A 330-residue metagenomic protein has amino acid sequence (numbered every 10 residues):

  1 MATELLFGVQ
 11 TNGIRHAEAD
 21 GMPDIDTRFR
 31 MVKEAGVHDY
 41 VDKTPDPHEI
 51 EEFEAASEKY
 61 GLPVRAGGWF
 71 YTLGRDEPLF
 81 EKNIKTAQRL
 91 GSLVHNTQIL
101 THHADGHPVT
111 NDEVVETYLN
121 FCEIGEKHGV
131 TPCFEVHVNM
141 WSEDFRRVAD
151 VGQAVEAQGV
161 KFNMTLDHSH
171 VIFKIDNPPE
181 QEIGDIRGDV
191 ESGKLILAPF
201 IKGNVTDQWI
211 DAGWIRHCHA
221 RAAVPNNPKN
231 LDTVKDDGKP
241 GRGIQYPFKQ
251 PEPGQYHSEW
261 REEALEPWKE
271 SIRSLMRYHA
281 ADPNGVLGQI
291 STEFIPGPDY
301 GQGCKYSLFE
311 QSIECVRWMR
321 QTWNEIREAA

Functional and structural regions predicted by a protein language model:
M1-G13, E18, M22-M31, G91 (+3 more regions): Histidine-acidic metal/acid-base catalytic patches
R15-M22, D39-F53, F70-L79, H102-D112 (+4 more regions): Acidic-and-aromatic substrate-binding clefts and catalytic sites of carbohydrate-active enzymes
P23-H48, T86-V94: Catalytic domains of carbohydrate-active enzymes, especially glycoside hydrolases
M31-V32, S57, A87, F121 (+3 more regions): Generic structural signal for hydrophobic
Y40-D42, A66, H95-N96, T165 (+2 more regions): Conserved beta-strand positions in the central sheet of alpha/beta enzyme cores
H48-G68, T117-I124: Aromatic-lined substrate-binding rim segments of carbohydrate-active enzymes
P63, T72-L166, I172-F173: Active-site acidic/histidine proton-transfer and metal-coordination neighborhood in alpha/beta enzyme cores
